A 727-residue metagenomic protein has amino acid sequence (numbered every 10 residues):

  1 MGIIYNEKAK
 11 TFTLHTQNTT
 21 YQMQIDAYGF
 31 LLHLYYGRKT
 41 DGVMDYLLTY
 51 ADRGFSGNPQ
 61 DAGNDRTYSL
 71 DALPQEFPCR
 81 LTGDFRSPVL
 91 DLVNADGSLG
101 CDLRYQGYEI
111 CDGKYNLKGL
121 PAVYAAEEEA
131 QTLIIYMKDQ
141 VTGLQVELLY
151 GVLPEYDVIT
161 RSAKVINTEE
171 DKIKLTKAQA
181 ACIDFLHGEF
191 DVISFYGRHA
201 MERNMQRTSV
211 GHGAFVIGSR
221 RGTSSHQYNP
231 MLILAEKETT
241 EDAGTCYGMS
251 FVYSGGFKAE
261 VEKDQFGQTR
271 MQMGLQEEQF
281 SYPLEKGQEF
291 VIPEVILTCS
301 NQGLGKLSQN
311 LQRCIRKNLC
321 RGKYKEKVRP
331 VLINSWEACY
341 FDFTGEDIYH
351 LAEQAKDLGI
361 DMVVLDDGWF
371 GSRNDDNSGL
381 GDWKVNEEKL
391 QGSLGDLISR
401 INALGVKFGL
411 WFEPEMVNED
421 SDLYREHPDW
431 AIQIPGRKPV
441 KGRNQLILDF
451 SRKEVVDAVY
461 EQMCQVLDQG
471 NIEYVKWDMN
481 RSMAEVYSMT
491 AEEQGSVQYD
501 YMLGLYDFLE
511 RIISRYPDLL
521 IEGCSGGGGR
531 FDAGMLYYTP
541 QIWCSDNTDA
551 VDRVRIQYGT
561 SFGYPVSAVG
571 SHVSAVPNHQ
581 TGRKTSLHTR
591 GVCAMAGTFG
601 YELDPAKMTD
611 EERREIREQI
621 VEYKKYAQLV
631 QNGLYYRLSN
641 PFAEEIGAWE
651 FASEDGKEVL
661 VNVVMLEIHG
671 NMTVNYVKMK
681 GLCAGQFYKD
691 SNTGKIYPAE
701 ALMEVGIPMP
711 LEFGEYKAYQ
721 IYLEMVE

Functional and structural regions predicted by a protein language model:
Y5, K10-Q17, Y21, L31-E262 (+3 more regions): Polysaccharide-binding surfaces and accessory modules of carbohydrate-active proteins
N18, A163, G287, I333 (+6 more regions): Conserved, mostly hydrophobic/aromatic
S69-E76, L81-K114, A243-G256, C299-K323 (+4 more regions): Glycine-rich, aromatic-flanked loop segments that form ligand/cofactor-binding clefts across common enzyme folds
S98-Y105, Y282-N301, K717-E724: Short Pro-Gly-centered flexible turn/kink motifs
E241, P641-C683: Carbohydrate-binding surface patches
Y324-E461, Y474: Aromatic-lined carbohydrate-binding/catalytic grooves of carbohydrate-active enzymes
Q391-S393, R425-H427, A431-K584, T598 (+2 more regions): Active-site neighborhood of glycoside hydrolase catalytic domains
E667-E727: C-terminal beta-sandwich/jelly-roll accessory domains of carbohydrate-active enzymes
